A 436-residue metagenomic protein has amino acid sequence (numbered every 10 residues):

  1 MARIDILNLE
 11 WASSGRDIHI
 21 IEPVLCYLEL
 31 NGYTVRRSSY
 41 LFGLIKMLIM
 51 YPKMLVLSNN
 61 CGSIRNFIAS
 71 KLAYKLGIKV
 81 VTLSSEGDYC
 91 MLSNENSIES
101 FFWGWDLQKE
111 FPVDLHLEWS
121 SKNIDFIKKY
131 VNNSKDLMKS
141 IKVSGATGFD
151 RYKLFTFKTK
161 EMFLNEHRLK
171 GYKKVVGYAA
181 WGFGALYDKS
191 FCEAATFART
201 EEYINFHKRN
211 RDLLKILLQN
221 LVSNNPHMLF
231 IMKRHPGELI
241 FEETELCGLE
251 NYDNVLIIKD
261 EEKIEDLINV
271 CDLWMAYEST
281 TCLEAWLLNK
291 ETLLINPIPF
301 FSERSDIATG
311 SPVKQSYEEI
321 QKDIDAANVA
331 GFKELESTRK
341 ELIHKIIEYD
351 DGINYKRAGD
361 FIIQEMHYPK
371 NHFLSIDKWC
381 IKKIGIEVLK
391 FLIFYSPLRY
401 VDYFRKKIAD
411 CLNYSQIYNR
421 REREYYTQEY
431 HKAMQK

Functional and structural regions predicted by a protein language model:
I6-F157, M162, W181, E238-L239 (+1 more regions): Active-site and donor-binding regions of nucleotide-sugar-utilizing enzymes
S58, E118, M275-A276, K314: Short beta-strand scaffold positions
D106, L218, K263-I264, I320: Acidic, amphipathic alpha-helical patches
D114, I141, D253-L256, S311-P312: Short, conserved active-site loop motifs that form the nucleotide-linked donor/cofactor pocket
L154-L246: Conserved catalytic-core segment of nucleotide-activated headgroup transferases in glycan assembly
I231-L283, L287-L288, T292: Donor nucleotide-activated moiety binding/catalytic core segment of transferases that use nucleotide-activated donors
C247-E250, T280-D350, F361: Catalytic binding pocket for nucleotide-activated donors in carbohydrate/polymer assembly enzymes
K322-K436: C-terminal amphipathic helix plus adjacent low-complexity, charged tail appended to glycosyltransferase catalytic
